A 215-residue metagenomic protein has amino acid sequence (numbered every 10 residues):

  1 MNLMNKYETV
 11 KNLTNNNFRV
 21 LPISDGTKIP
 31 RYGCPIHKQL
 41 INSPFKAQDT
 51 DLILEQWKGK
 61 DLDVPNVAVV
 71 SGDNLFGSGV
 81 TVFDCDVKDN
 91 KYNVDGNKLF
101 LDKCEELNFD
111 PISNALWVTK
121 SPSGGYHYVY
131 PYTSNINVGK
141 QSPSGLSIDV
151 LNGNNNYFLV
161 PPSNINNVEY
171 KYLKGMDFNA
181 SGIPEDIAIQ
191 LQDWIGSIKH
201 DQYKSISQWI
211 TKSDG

Functional and structural regions predicted by a protein language model:
M1-K212: Conserved phosphate/metal-binding and DNA-contacting active-site motifs used in DNA phosphodiester-bond processing
